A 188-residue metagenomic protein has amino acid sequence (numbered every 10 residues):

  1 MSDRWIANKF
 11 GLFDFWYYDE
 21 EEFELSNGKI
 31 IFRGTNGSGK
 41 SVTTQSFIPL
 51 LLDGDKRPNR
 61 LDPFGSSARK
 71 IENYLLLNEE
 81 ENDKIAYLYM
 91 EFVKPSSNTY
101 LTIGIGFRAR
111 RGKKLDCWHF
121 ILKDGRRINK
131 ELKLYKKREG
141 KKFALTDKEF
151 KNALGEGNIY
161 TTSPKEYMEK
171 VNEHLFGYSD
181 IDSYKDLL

Functional and structural regions predicted by a protein language model:
M1-Y167, V171-S183: Extreme N-terminal "head/tail" segments of very large remodeling/mechanoenzyme assemblies
